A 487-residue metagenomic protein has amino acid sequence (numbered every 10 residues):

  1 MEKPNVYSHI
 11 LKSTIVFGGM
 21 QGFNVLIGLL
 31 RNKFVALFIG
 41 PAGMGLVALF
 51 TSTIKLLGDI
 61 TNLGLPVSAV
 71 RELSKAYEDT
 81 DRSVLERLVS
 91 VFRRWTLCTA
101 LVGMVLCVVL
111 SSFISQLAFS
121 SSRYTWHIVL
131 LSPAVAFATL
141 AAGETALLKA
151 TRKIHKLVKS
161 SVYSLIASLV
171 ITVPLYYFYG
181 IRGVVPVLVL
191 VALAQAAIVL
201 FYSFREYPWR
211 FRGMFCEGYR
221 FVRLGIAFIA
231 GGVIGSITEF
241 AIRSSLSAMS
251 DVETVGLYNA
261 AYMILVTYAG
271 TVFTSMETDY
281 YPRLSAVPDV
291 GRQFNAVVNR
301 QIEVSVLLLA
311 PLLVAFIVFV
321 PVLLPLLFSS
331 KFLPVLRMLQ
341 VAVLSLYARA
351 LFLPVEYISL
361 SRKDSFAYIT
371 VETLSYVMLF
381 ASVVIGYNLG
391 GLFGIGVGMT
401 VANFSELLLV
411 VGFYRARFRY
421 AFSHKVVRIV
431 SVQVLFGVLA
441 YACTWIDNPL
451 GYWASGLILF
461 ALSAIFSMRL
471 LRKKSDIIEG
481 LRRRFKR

Functional and structural regions predicted by a protein language model:
M1-I10, A197-E239, D279-A296, A416-S431 (+2 more regions): Interhelical loop/hinge segments that connect adjacent transmembrane helices in multipass membrane
E2, Y441-R487: Membrane-proximal transmembrane or re-entrant/amphipathic helices at the cytosolic face
I10, R94-F240: Hydrophobic transmembrane helix module of multi-pass membrane transport proteins
K12-L29, M44, S164, V187-Q195 (+5 more regions): Transmembrane helical elements of multi-pass membrane transporters/channels
F34-M44, R152-H155, L165-A197, F366 (+4 more regions): Membrane-interface helix-loop junctions in multi-pass transport and translocation proteins
L63-D79, A150, A261, L265-L309 (+1 more regions): Helix-loop junctions and terminal segments of transmembrane helices in multi-pass membrane transport/translocation
S90-F119, L169-V173, Y177, V298-R349 (+3 more regions): Alpha-helical transmembrane segments of multi-pass membrane transport and lipid-handling proteins
A136-S160, V343-L374, Y414: Membrane-interface junctions at transmembrane-helix termini in multi-pass inner-membrane proteins
